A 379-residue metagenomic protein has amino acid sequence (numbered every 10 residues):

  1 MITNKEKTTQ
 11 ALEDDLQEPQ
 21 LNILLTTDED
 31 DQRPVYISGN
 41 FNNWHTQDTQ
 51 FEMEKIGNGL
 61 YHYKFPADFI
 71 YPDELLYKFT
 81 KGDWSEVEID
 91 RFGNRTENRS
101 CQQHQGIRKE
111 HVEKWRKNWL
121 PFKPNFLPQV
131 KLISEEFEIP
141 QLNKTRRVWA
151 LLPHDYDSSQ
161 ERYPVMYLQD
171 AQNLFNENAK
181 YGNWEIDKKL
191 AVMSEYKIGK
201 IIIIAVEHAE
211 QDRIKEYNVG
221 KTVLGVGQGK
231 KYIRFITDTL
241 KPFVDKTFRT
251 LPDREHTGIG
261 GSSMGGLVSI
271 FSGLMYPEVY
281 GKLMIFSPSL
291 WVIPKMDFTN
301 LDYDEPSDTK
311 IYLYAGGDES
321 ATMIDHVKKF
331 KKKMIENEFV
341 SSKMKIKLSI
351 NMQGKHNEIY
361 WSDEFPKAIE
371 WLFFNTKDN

Functional and structural regions predicted by a protein language model:
I2-L12, L16-Q20, G59-Y61, F65 (+1 more regions): A domain-start/cap signature at the N-terminus of enzymes
Q20-P72, T80-G106: Aromatic-rich carbohydrate-binding modules that target alpha-glucans
E161-N173: Short beta-strand element of the alpha/beta-hydrolase
Q172-R234: Active-site machinery of serine-nucleophile hydrolases
V206-E207, G260, F286-S287, Y314 (+1 more regions): Alpha/beta-hydrolase-fold catalytic nucleophile elbow
V219-S262: Gly/Ser-rich "nucleophile elbow"/oxyanion-hole loop immediately N-terminal to the catalytic nucleophile in hydrolases
K246, D253-T299, Y303: Primarily recognizes the serine-hydrolase "nucleophile elbow" in alpha/beta-hydrolase and SGNH/GDSL folds
Y314, E319-S320, I324, K328-K331 (+1 more regions): C-terminal catalytic histidine-bearing segment of alpha/beta-hydrolase fold enzymes
